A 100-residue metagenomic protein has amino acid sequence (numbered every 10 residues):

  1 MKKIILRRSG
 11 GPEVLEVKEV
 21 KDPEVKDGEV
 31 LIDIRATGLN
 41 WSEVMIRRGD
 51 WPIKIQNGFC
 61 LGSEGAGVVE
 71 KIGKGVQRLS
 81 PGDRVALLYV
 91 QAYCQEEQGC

Functional and structural regions predicted by a protein language model:
M1-K2: Extreme N-terminal starter segment of soluble prokaryotic enzymes
I5-R8, R48, V69: Residue-level signal for short segments within beta-strands and strand-turn junctions of well-structured beta-sheet
G11-L15, W41-S42: Short N-terminal binding/cap micro-motifs at the start of the first secondary-structure element
E13-K18, G65: Short beta-strand or tight-loop elements that sit immediately N-terminal to catalytic metal-binding acidic residues
K21-T37, D50-C100: Glycine-rich beta-strand-centered segment in the early N-terminal region that forms part of a ligand/cofactor-binding
S42-R48: Cytochrome P450 core scaffold surrounding the K-helix E-X-X-R motif and the conserved "meander" helix-loop region
